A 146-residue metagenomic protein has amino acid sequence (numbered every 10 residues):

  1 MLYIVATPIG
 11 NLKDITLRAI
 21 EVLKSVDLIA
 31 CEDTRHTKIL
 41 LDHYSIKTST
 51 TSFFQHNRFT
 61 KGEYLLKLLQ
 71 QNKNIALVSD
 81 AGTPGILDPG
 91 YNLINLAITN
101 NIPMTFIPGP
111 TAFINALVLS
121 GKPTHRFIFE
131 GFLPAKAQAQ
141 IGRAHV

Functional and structural regions predicted by a protein language model:
M1-L2, N72-A76: Loop/turn-to-beta-strand initiation segments
M1-Q55: Glycine-rich, flexible N-terminal cofactor/catalytic loop recognition
V5, N115-R143: Beta-strand/loop-alpha-helix module characteristic of Rossmann-like adenine-cofactor folds
I9-G10, D80-P84: Short glycine-rich anion-binding loops that position phosphate/pyrophosphate groups of nucleotides and phosphorylated
T51-T60, F132-A137: Conserved helicase motor
Q55-Q70, P89: Short phosphate-binding loop-to-helix
G85-N100: Short Gly/Thr/Asp-enriched flexible loops that form oxyanion-binding sites at enzyme active sites
L96-A116, F127-L133: Short, acidic/small-residue loops that bind anionic groups at enzyme active sites
